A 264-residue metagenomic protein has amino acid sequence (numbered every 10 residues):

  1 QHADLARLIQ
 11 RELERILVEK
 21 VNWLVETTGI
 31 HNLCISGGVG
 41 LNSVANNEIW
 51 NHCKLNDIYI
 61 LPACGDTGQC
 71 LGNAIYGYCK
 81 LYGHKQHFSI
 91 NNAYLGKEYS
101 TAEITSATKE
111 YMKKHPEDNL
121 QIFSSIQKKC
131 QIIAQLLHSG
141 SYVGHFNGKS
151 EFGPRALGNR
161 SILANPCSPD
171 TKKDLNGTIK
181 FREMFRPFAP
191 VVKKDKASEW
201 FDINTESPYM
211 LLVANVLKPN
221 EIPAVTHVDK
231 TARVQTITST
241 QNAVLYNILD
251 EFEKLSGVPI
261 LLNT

Functional and structural regions predicted by a protein language model:
Q1, N22, H31-N32, L41-N42 (+1 more regions): Flexible beta->alpha loop and helix N-cap segments adjacent to enzyme active/binding sites
H2-R15, T238, N242: Short acidic-aromatic active-site loops that bind/stabilize oxyanions
L8-L33: Phosphate/ATP-binding catalytic cores across multiple sugar-kinase/actin-like superfamilies, primarily ASKHA
G38: Active-site glycine-centered loops adjacent to acidic/histidine catalytic or metal-binding residues that shape
